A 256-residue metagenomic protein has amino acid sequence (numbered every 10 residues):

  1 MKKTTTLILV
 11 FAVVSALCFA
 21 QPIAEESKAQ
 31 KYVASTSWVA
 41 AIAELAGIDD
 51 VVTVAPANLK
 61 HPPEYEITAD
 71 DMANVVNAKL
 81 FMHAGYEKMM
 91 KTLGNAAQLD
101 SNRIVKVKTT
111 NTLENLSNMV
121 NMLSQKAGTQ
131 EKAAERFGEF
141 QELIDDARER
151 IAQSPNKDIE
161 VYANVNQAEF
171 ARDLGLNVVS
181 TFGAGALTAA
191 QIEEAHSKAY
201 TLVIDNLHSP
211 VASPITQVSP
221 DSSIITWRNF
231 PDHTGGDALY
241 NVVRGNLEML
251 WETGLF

Functional and structural regions predicted by a protein language model:
M1-A29, L255: Short, low-complexity disordered leader/linker segments with a strong preference for bacterial N-terminal type II
A29-K31, E114-S117, N121, Q125 (+1 more regions): Structured C-terminal subdomain patch of bacterial secreted/periplasmic proteins
Q30-S35, V39-A43, K132-G183, L187 (+1 more regions): Basic- and aromatic-lined ligand-binding clefts that recognize polyanionic substrates
S35-S37, H83-Y86, A163-V165, D205-S209: Structural motif
A40-L45, D70-V76, S117-N121, Q125 (+8 more regions): Solvent-exposed, polar/charged alpha-helical surfaces in well-ordered, non-transmembrane soluble domains, broadly
A46-A69, Q167-E194, R228-G236: Alpha-helical, coiled-coil/dimerization segments enriched in small aliphatic residues
D50-T129, A212-S223: Acidic/His-rich segments in extracytoplasmic proteins that coordinate ligands and/or metal ions
M90-G94, N102-Q130, N156-D173, F230-R244: Extracytoplasmic ligand-binding site segments that recognize negatively charged/polar headgroups
